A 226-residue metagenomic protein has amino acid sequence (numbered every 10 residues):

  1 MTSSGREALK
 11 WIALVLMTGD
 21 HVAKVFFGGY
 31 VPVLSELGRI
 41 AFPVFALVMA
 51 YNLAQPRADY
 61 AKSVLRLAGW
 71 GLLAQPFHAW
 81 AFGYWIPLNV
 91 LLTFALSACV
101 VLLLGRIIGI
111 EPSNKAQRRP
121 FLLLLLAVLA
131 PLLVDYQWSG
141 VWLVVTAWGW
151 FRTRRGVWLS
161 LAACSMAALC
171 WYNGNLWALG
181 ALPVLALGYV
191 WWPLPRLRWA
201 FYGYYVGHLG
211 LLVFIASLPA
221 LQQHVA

Functional and structural regions predicted by a protein language model:
M1-A226: Alpha-helical transmembrane segments and their immediate juxtamembrane cytosolic regions
